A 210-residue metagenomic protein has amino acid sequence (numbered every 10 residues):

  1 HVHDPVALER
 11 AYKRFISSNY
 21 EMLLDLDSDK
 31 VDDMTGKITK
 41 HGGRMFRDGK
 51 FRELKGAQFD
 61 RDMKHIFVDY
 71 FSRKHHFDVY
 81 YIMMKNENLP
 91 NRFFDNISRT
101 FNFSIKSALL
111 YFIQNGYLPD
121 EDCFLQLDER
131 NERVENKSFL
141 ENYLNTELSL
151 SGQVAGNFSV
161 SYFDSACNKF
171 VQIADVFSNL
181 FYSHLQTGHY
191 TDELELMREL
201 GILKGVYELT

Functional and structural regions predicted by a protein language model:
H1-T210: Phosphate-ester processing/binding pockets and catalytic centers
